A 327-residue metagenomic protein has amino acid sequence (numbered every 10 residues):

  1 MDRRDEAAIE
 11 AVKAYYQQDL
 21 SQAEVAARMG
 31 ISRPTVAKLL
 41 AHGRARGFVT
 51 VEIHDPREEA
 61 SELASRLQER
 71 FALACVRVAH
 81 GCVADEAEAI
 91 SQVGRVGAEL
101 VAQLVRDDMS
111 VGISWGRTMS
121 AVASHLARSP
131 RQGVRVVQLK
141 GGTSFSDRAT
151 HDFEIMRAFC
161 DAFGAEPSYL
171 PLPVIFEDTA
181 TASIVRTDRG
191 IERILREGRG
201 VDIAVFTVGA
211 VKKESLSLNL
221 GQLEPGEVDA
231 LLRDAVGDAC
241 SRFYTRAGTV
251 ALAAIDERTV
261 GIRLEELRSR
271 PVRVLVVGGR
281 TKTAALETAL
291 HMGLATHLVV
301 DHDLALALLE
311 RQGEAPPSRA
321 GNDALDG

Functional and structural regions predicted by a protein language model:
D2-V12, Y16-G30, T35-A41, G47-I53 (+1 more regions): Conserved phosphate- and dinucleotide-binding cores of soluble alpha/beta proteins, encompassing both enzyme active
D19-L20, S61, R95, R117: A generic alpha-helix surface/boundary motif
K38-S110, S124-G133, S144-A149, D326: HTH-adjacent hinge/linker in prokaryotic transcriptional regulators
M109-V111, Q132-R135, A165, V201: Generic beta-strand structural signal
V111-A121, V211-K212, R280-K282: Gly/Ser/Thr-rich loops at beta-strand to alpha-helix junctions that form or flank small-molecule/cofactor-binding
T118-S129, L216-G226: Short Gly/Thr/Asp-enriched flexible loops that form oxyanion-binding sites at enzyme active sites
Q138: Glycine/threonine-rich beta-strand-loop-alpha-helix active-site module that forms ligand/phosphate-binding
